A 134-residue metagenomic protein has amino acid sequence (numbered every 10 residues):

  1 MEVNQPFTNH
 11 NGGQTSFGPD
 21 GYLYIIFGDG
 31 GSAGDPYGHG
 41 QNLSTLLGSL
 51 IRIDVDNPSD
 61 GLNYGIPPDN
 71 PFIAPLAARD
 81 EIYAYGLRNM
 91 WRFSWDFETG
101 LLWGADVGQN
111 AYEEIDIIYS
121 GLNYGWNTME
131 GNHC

Functional and structural regions predicted by a protein language model:
M1-S16: Asp-box/WD-like beta-propeller blade repeats and closely related beta-sheet repeat scaffolds
G12, D20-Y24, G40-L47: Hydrophobic, well-ordered secondary-structure segments
F17-G21, D96-T99: Residue-level detector of Asp-centered blade-edge/turn motifs that repeat once per structural unit in beta-propeller
G18, I26, A105: Alpha/beta-hydrolase-fold catalytic nucleophile elbow
D29-C134: Beta-propeller domain segments
